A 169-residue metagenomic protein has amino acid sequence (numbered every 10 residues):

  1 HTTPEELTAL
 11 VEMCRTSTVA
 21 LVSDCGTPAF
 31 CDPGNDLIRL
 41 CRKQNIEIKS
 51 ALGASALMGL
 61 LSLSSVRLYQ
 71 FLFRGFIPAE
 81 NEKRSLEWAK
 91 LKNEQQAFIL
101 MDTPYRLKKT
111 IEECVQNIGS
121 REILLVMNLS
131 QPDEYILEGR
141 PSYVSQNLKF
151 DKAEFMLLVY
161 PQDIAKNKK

Functional and structural regions predicted by a protein language model:
H1-E47, G59: Class I S-adenosyl-L-methionine
T3-A9, L60-L61, N81-S85, D133-L137: Short, charged, surface-exposed secondary-structure boundary motifs
T8-R15, L86-L91, I136-V144: Short, surface-exposed amphipathic charged segments that create phosphate/polyanion-binding patches used for binding
E12-R15, L37-I38, S64-Y69, N117-I118 (+1 more regions): Short, hinge-like loop/turn segments at secondary-structure boundaries
T16-V19, A97-K169: A contiguous loop/helix-start segment that scaffolds small-molecule binding in enzyme catalytic cores
V22-D24, A51, M101: Structural motif
T27, C31, I77, N81 (+1 more regions): Conserved phosphate/pyrophosphate-binding and hydrolysis machinery centered on Walker-type P-loop NTPases, extending
D32, D36-E94: Class I SAM-dependent methyltransferase SAM-binding "motif I" and its flanking Rossmann-like core
